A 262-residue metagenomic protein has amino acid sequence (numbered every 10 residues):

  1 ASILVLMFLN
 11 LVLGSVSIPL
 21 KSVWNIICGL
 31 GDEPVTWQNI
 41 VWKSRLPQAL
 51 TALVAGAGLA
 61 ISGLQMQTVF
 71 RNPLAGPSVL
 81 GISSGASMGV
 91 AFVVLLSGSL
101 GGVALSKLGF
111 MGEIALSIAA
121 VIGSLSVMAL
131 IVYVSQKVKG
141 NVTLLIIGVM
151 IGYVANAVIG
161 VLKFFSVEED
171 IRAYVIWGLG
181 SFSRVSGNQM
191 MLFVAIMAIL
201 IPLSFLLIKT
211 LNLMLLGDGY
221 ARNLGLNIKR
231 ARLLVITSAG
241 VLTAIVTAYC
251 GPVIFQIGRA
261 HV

Functional and structural regions predicted by a protein language model:
A1-H261: Alpha-helical transmembrane segments in inner-membrane proteins
